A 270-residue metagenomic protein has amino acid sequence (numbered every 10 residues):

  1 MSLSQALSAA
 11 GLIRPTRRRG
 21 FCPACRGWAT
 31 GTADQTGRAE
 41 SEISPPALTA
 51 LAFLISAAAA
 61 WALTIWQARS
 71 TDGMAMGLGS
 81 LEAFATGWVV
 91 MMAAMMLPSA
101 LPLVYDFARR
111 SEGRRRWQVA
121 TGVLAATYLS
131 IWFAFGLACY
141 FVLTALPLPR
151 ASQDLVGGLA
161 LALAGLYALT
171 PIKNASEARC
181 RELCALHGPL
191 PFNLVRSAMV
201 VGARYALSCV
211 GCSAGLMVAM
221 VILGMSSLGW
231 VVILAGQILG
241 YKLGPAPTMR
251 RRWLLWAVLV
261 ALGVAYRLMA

Functional and structural regions predicted by a protein language model:
L3, G37-A39, F84-T127: Juxtamembrane transmembrane-helix termini in multi-pass membrane transport proteins
L3-I13, C22-V90, R115, L148-S152 (+2 more regions): Histidine-/acidic- and/or cysteine-rich, low-complexity loops and terminal segments associated with membrane
L51-A59, E82, T86, V90 (+6 more regions): Lipid-exposed faces of alpha-helical membrane segments in multi-pass integral membrane proteins
S56, R116-T144, S213-T248, W256-V260: A small-residue-rich subset of transmembrane alpha-helices
M96-V104, V210-L216, L228-G229: Transmembrane helix boundary and interhelical junction motifs in multipass membrane proteins
F133-L183: Transmembrane alpha-helix/helix-exit interface in multi-pass inner-membrane proteins
L169-A175, L194-M225: Alpha-helical transmembrane segments of helical membrane proteins, especially in multi-pass transport, channel
W253-A270: Final/C-terminal transmembrane alpha-helix of multipass membrane proteins
